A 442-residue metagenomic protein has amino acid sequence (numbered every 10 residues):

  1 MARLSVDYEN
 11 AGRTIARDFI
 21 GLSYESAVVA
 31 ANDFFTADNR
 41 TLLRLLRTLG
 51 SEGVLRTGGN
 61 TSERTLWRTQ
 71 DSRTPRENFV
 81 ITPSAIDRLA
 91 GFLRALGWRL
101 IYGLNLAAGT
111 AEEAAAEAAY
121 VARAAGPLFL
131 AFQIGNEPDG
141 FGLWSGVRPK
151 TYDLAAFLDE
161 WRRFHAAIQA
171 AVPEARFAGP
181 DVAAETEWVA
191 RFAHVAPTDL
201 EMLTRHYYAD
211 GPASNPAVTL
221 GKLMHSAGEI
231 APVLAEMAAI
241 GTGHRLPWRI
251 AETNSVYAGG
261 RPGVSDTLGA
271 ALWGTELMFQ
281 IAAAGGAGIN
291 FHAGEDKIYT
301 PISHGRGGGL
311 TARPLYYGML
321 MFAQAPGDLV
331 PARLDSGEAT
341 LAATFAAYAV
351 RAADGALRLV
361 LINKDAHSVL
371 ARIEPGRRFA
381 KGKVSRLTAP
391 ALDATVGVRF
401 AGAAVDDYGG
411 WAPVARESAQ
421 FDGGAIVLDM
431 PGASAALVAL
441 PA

Functional and structural regions predicted by a protein language model:
M1-I134, D139-T186, A190, H194-M202 (+4 more regions): Non-catalytic accessory regions flanking glycosidase/transglycosidase catalytic cores in CAZymes
D210-Y257: Glycoside hydrolase catalytic-domain groove-lining segments
